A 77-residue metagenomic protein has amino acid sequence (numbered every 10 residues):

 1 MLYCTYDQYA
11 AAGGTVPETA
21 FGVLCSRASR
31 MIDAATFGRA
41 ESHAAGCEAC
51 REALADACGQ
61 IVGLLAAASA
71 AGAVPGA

Functional and structural regions predicted by a protein language model:
M1-A77: Divalent metal-cofactor coordination and adjacent catalytic microenvironments
